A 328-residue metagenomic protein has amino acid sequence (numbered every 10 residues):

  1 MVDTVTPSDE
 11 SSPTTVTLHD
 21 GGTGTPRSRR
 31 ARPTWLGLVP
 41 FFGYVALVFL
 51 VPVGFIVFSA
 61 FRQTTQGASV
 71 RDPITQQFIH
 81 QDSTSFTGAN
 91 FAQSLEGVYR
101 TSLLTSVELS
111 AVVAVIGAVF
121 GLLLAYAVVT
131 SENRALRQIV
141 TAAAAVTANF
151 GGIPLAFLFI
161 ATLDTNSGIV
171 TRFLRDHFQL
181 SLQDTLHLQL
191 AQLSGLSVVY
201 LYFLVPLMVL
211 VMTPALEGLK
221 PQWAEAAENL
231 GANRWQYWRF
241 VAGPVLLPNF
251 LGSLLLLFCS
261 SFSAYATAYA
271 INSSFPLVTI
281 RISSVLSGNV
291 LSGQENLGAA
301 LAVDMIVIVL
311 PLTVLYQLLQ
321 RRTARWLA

Functional and structural regions predicted by a protein language model:
V2-T6, P13-V16, D20, V128 (+3 more regions): C-terminal transmembrane helix and the adjacent membrane-cytosol boundary/short C-terminal tail of inner/organellar
R27-P33, T64-D72, Q77-F78, F91-S94 (+2 more regions): Interhelical loop and adjacent transmembrane-helix boundary motif in polytopic membrane transport permeases
P40-A46, V146, F150, M208-M212 (+4 more regions): Transmembrane alpha-helices
A46-Y99, V107, F173, N272-F275 (+1 more regions): Short membrane-interfacial helix/loop motifs at transmembrane-helix boundaries
P52-S59, N166, M208-V211, N249-S283: Non-cytoplasmic
H80-Q81, G88, A156-L201, I271-F275: Membrane-interfacial helix termini and adjacent extracytoplasmic/periplasmic loops of multi-pass transporters
G97-T130, A143: Transmembrane alpha-helix signature in integral membrane proteins
L182-E228, L254: Membrane-cytosol interface at the C-terminal ends of specific transmembrane alpha-helices in multi-pass membrane
